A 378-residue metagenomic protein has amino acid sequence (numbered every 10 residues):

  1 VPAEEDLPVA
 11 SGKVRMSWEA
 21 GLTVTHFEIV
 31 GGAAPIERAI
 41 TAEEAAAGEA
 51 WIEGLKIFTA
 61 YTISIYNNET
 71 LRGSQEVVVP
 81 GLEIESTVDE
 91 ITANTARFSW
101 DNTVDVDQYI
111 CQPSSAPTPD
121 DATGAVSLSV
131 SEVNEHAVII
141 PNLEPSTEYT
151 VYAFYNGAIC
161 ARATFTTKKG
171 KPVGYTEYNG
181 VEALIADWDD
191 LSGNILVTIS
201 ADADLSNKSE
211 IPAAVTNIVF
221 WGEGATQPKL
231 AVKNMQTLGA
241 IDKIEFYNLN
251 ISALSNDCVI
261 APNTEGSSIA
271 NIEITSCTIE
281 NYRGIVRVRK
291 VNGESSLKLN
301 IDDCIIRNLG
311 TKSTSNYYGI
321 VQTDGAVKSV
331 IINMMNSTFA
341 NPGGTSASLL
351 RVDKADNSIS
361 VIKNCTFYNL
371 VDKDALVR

Functional and structural regions predicted by a protein language model:
V1-S11, L71-E76: Bacterial Sec-dependent N-terminal signal peptides
G12-L22, T95-D105: Conserved aromatic anchor
E19-I40, V104-L128, N134: Extracellular low-complexity, O-glycosylation-prone stalks/linkers
I52-L71, I140-A161: Beta-strand-rich modules
A93-N94, D190, D204-W221, Q227-I269 (+1 more regions): Extracellular beta-strand-rich solenoid/capping regions of secreted or surface-exposed proteins that bind or remodel
T150, N217, D242-A253, I269-N281 (+3 more regions): Right-handed parallel beta-helix
K169-S206: Acidic Gly/Asp/Thr-rich repetitive segments characteristic of extracellular carbohydrate-active and adhesion proteins
L230-T237, A253-E265, N281-G293, T311-A326 (+2 more regions): Extracellular beta-strand/beta-solenoid scaffold signature
